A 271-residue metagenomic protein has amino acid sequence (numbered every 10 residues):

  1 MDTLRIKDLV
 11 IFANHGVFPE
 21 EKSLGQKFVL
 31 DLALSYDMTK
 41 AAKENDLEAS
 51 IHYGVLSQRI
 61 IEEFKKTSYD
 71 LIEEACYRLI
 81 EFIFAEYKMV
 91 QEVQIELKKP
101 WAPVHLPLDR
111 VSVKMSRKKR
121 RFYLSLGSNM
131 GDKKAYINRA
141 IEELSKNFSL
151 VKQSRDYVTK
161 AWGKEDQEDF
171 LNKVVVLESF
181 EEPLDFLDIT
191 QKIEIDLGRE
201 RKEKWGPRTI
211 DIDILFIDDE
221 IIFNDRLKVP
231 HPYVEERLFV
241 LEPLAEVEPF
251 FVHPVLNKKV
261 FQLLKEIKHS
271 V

Functional and structural regions predicted by a protein language model:
M1-L124, S128, V151: N-terminal, polar/charged subdomain of small-to-medium soluble alpha/beta proteins
G25-V29, V90, L108-R110, E168-N172 (+2 more regions): Short connector loops at helix/strand junctions that flank enzyme active sites, especially segments positioning acidic
L34-Y36, S128, V176-E181, F216-D219: Short beta-strand-to-loop capping motifs
D37-M38, A42-N45, K119-R121, S154 (+3 more regions): Flexible, gly/pro- and Lys/Arg-enriched active-site loops
A42-G54, R139, E143-E182: Short, surface-exposed acidic-centric catalytic microdomains
R59, E63, F82, E86 (+2 more regions): Generic non-transmembrane alpha-helical segments
E96-P100, D156, L215-I217: Short loop/turn motifs enriched for small/polar and acidic residues
R121-I141: Extended accessory regions or peripheral subdomains of proteins
